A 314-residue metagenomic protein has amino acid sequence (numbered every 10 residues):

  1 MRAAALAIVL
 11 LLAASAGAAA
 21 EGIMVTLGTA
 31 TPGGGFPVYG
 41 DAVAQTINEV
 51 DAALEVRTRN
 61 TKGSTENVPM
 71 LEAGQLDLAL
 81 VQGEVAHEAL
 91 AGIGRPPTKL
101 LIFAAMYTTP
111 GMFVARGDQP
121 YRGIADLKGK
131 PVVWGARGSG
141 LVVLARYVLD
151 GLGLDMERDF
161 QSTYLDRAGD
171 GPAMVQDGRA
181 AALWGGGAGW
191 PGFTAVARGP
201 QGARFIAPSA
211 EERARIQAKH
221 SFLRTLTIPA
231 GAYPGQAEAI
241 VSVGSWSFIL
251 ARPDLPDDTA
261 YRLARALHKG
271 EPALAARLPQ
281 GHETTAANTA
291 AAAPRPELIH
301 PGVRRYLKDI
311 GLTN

Functional and structural regions predicted by a protein language model:
A4-S15: Bacterial N-terminal signal peptides
A16-A20: Boundary at the C-terminal end of the N-terminal hydrophobic targeting segment
M24-V50, L54, T109-A173, D177 (+1 more regions): Bilobed "Venus flytrap"/periplasmic-binding protein-like clamshell domains and structurally analogous long
V38-L71, Q236-A237: Extracytoplasmic small-molecule ligand-binding "clamshell" domains of the periplasmic binding protein/Venus flytrap
G83-V85, G92-G94, Q119, M156-L255: Pocket-lining segment of extracytoplasmic ligand-binding domains
T98-Y107: Short beta-strand-centered segments that line the small-molecule binding cleft or hinge of alpha/beta clamshell
M106-P110, V243-G244: Short, solvent-exposed loop/turn segments at the edges of secondary structure
R167-D170, Q176-G178, G187-F205, R215-F222 (+2 more regions): An extracytoplasmic/periplasmic, membrane-proximal ligand-sensing/linker region
